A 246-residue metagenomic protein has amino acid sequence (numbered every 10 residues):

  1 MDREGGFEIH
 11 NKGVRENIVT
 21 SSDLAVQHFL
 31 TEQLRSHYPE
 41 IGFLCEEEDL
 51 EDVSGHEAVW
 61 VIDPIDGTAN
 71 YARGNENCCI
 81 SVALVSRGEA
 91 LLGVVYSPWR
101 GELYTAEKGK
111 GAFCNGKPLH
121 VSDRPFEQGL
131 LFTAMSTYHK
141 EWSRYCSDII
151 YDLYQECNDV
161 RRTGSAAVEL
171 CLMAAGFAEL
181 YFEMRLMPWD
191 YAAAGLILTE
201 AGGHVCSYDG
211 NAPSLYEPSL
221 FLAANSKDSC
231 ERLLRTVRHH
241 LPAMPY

Functional and structural regions predicted by a protein language model:
M1-I65, Y246: N-terminal subdomain of lithium-sensitive/metallo-dependent phosphomonoesterases centered on the IMPase/IPPase/PAP
E32, S36, L44, E51-H120 (+2 more regions): Active-site-adjacent structural elements in enzyme catalytic cores
L44, E183, Y208: Short beta-strand and adjacent tight-turn residues that come in two discontinuous sequence segments and form the edges
A83-L170, P218-Y246: Acidic beta-strand-loop-alpha-helix segment within the catalytic core of divalent metal-dependent phosphate-processing
A175-L180, T199, G203-H204: Alpha-to-beta junction loops
E179-P188: Active-site neighborhoods of divalent-metal-dependent phosphate/nucleic-acid chemistry enzymes
G210-L215: AMP-binding (ANL) adenylation modules
